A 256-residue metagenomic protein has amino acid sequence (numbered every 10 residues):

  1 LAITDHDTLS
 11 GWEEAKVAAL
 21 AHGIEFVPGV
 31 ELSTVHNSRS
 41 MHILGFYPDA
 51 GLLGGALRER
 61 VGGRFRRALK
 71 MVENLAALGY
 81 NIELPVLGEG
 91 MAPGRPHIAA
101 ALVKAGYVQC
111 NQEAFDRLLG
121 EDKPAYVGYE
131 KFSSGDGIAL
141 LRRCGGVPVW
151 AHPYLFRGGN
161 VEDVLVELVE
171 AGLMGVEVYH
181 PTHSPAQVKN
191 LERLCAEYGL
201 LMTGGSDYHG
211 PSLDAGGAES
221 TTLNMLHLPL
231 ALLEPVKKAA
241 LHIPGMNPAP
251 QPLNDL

Functional and structural regions predicted by a protein language model:
L1-I3, V176: Hydrophobic residues within beta-strands of alpha/beta enzymes
H6, G62, E89, G128 (+2 more regions): Residue-level marker of alpha-helix boundaries and capping positions
H6-N74, L78-P96: Mid-domain alpha/beta scaffold segments of enzyme catalytic cores
S10-A50, Q109, F132, D136-W150 (+1 more regions): Charged catalytic cores and adjacent phosphate/nucleic-acid-binding surfaces used for phosphate/nucleic-acid chemistry
E59-G63, Y129, L228: Alpha-helix N-cap and loop-to-helix initiation/capping positions
L78, A105, Y179: Change "in soluble alpha/beta enzymes" to "in soluble alpha/beta proteins
G90-P153: Conserved acidic, metal-coordinating active-site core of Asp-based, Mg2+-dependent phosphoryl-transfer enzymes
